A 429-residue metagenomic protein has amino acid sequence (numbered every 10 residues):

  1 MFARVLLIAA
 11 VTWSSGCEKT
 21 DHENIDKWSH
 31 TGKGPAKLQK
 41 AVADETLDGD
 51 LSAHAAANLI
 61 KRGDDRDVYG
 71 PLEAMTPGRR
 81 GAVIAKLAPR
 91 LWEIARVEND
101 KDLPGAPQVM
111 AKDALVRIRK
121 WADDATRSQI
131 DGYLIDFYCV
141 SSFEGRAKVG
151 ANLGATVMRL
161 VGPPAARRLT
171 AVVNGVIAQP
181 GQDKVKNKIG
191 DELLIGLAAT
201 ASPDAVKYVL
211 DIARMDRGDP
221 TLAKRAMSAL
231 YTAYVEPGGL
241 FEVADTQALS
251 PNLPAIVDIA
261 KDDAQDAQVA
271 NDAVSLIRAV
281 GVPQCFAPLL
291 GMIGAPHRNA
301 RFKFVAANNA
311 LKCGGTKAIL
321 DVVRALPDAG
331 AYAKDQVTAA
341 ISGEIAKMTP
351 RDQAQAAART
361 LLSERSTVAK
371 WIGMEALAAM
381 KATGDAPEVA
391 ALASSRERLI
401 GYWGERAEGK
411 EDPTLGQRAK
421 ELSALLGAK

Functional and structural regions predicted by a protein language model:
M1-I8: Sec-dependent signal peptide recognition, specifically the positively charged N-region followed immediately by
C17-T20: Bacterial signal peptide processing site
H22-G32: Short, low-complexity, disordered segments immediately C-terminal to signal peptides in bacterial exported proteins
G32-A43, D64-N99, W121-C139, G162-Q179 (+8 more regions): Amphipathic alpha-helical scaffolding segments comprising HEAT/armadillo-like alpha-solenoid repeats
L47-D50, G81, A85, D100-K101 (+14 more regions): Alpha-helix N-cap/helix-start positions at coil->helix boundaries
H54, D65-D67, S366-A419: Extended alpha-helical scaffolding segments
A55, L87, A111-A114, I130 (+10 more regions): Conserved hydrophobic register position within alpha-solenoid helical repeats
I60, W92, V116-R119, A155-R159 (+7 more regions): Structural signature of alpha-helical solenoid repeat scaffolds
